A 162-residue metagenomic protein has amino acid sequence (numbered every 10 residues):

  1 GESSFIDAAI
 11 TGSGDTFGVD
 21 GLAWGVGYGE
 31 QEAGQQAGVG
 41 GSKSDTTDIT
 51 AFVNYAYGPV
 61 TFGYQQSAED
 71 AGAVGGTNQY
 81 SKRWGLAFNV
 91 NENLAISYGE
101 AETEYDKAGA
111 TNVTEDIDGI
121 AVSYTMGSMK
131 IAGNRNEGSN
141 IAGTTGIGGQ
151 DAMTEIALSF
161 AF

Functional and structural regions predicted by a protein language model:
G1-F162: Outer-membrane beta-barrel proteins
